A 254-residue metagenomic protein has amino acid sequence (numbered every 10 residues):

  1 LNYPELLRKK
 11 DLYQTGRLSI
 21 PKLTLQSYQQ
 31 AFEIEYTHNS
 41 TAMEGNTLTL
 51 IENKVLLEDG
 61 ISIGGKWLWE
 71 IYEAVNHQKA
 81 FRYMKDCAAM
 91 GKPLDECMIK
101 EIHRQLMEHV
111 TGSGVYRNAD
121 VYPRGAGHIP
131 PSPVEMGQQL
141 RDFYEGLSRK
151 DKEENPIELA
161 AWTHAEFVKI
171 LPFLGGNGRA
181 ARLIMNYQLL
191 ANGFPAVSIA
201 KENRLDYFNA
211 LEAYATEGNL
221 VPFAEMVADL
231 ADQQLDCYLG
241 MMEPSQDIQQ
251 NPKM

Functional and structural regions predicted by a protein language model:
L1-G175, R179-M254: FIC/Doc superfamily catalytic core
